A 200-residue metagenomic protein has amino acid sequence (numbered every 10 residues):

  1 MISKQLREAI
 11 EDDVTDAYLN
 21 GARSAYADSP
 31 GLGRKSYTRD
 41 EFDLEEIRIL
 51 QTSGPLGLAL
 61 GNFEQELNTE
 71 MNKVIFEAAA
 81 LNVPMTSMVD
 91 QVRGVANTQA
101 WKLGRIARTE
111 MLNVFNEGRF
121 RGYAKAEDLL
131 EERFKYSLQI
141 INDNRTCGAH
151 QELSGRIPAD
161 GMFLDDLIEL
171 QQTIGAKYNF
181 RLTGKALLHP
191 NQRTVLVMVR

Functional and structural regions predicted by a protein language model:
M1-D12, V95, T109-R200: Activation/maturation switch segments at domain boundaries
M1-N97, V199-R200: N-terminal leader/targeting and assembly helices and adjacent pre-domain segments
A22-R23, P30-T38, L56, F63 (+7 more regions): Compositionally biased, intrinsically disordered low-complexity regions
